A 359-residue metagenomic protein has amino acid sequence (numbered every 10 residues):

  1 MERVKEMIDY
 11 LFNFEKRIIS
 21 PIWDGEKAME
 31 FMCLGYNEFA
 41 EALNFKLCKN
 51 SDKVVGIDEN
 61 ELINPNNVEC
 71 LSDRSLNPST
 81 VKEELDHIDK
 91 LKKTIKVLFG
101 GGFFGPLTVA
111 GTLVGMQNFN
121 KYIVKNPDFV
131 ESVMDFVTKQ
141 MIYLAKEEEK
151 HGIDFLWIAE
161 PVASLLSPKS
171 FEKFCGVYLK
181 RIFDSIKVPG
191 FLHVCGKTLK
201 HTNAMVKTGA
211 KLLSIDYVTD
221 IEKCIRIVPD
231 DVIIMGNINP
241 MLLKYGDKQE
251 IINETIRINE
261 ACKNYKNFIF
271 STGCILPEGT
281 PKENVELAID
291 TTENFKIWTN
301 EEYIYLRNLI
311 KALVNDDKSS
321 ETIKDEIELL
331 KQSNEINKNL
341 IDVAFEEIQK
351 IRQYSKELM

Functional and structural regions predicted by a protein language model:
M1-A28, I57, S75-N315, D325-E326 (+1 more regions): Active-site loop segments of alpha/beta catalytic cores
L34-A42, T108-A110, E278: Short catalytic/ligand-binding loop motif for oxyanion handling, primarily in non-cytosolic enzymes, centered on
Y36-N77, K90-V97: A contiguous, low-structure linker/loop signature
L47-K49, F155, T299, S320: Residue-level detector of short coil/turn "hinge" positions at structural boundaries
I63-P65, D316-S319, N337: A diffuse structural propensity rather than consistent per-protein peaks
S320-N334: Amphipathic, non-membrane alpha-helical rod segments
